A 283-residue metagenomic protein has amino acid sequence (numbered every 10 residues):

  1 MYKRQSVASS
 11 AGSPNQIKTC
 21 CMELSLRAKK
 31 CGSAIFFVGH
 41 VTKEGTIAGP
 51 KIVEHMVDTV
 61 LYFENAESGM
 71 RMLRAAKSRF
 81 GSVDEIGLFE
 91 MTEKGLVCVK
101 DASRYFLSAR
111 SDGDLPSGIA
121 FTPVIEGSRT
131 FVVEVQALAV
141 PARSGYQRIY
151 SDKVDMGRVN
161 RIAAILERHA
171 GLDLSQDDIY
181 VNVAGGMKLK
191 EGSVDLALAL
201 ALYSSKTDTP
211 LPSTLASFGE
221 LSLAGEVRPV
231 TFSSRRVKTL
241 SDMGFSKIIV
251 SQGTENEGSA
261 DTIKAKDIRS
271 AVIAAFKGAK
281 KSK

Functional and structural regions predicted by a protein language model:
K3-K283: Peripheral, non-AAA+ core regions of ATP-driven protein-machinery
